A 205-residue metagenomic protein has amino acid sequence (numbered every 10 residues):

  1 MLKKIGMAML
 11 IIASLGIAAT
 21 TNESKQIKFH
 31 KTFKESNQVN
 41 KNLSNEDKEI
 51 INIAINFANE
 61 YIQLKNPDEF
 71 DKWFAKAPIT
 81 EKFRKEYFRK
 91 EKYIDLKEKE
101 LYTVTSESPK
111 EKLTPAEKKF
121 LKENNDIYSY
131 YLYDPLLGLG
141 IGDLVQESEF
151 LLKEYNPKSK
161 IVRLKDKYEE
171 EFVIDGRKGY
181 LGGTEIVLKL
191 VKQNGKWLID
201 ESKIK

Functional and structural regions predicted by a protein language model:
M1-E23: Classical Sec-dependent N-terminal signal peptides that target proteins to the secretory pathway
K4, S14, L136-G140, I174-Y180 (+1 more regions): Intrinsically disordered, low-complexity segments enriched in small/polar residues
M9-I12, K167, G183: Generic N-terminal leader/targeting and pre-domain segments
N22-Y168: Flexible low-complexity loop/turn motifs enriched in small/helix-breaking residues
K165-E169, R177-K178, E201-K205: Secondary-structure transition/turn motif
E170-G176, G183-L188: Low-complexity, intrinsically disordered Gly/Pro/Thr-rich segments
L181-K205: Short beta-strand edge/turn micro-motifs at domain boundaries
